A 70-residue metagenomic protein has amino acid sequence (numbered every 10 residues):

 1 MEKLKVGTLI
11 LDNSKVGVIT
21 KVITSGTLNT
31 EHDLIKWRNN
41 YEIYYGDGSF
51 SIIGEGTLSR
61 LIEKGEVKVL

Functional and structural regions predicted by a protein language model:
M1-I10: Mixed-charge, Lys/Arg-rich low-complexity intrinsically disordered regions
D12-K15, G46-G48: Glycine-centered tight beta-turn/hairpin loop motif at sheet-sheet or coil-to-beta transitions
K15-G26: Short beta-strand-centered aromatic/proline hotspots
G26-W37: Short, solvent-exposed secondary-structure boundary/capping segments
R38-L70: Intrinsically disordered, low-complexity, charged/polar segments
